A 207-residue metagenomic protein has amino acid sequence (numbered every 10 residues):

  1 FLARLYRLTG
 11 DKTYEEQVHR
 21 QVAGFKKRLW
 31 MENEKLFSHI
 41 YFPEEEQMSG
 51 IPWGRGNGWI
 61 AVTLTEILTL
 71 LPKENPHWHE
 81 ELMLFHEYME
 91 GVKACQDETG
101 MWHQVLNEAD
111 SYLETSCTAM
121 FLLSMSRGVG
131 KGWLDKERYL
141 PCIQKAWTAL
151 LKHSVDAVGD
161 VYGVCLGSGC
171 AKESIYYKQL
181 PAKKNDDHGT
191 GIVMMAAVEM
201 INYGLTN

Functional and structural regions predicted by a protein language model:
F1-K12, E16-R28, L36-S49, T65-K73 (+1 more regions): Active-site lining segments of carbohydrate-active enzymes
F1-R4, Q17, W59, T63-E66 (+4 more regions): Alpha-solenoid helical repeat scaffolds
L5-H19, L68-E87, K93, G128-Q144 (+2 more regions): Structural helix-adjacent loops and short alpha-helical linkers that scaffold large soluble proteins
K12-S38, L82-G100, C142-D160: Long, well-ordered core segments of solenoidal/helical folds
M31-N33, S111, G167: Short glycine-enriched loops at secondary-structure junctions
S38-I40, M101-L106, E137, G159-C165: Short, hydrophobic secondary-structure boundary micro-motifs
P43-V62, K73, H77, E81 (+4 more regions): Solvent-exposed loop and edge beta-strand segments that line ligand/cofactor-binding and catalytic clefts
L113, C117-N207: CBM-like carbohydrate-recognition segments
